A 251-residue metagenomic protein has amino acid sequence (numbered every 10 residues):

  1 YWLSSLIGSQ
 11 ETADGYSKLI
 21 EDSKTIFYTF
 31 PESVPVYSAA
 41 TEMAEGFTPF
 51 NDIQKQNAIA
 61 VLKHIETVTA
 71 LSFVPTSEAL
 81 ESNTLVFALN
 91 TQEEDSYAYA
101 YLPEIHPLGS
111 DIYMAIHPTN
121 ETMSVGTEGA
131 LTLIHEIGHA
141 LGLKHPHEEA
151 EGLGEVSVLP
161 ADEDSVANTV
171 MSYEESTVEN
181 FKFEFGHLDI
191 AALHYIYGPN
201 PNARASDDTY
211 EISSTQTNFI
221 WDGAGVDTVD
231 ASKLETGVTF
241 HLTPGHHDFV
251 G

Functional and structural regions predicted by a protein language model:
Y1-F50: Disordered inhibitory propeptide/activation segment of secreted metzincin zinc metalloprotease zymogens, centered on
W2-G8, T12-S17, V68-L80, H147-E151 (+1 more regions): Surface-exposed patches in mature extracellular/periplasmic domains of secreted proteins
D22, G152-E174, E179, F183-G251: Acidic, glycine-rich low-complexity segments
I26-A40, Y99-V125, V170-E174: Active-site scaffold of zinc-dependent metalloenzymes
A39-A79, A224, D230-E235: Zn2+-dependent metallopeptidase catalytic core
E45-I53, M114-L133, F181: Short pre-active-site segment immediately N-terminal to the catalytic Zn-binding motif
K63-L85, D95-H106, I112, E121-T122 (+1 more regions): Short, well-structured beta-strand/strand-turn elements
A88-P107, T127-G186: The catalytic-center signature of Zn2+-dependent metalloproteases
